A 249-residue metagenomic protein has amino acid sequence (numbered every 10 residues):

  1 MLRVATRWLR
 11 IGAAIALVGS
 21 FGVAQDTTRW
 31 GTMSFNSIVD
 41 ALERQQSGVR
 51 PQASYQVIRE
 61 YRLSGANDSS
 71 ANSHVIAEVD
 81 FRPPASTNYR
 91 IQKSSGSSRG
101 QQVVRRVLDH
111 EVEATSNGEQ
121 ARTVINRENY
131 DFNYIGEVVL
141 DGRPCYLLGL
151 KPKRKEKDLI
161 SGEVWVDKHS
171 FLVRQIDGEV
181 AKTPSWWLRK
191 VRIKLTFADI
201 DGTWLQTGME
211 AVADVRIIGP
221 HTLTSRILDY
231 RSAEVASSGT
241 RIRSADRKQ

Functional and structural regions predicted by a protein language model:
M1-A13: Bacterial N-terminal signal peptides that target proteins for export
A14, S161-E163, D177-E179: Composition- and surface-driven signal marking solvent-exposed, interaction-prone regions in large proteins
A14-A24: Hydrophobic h-region of N-terminal signal peptides that target proteins for export in Gram-negative bacteria
Q25-S161, K168-L172, A181-V191, T203 (+1 more regions): Structured extracytoplasmic
I176, T207-M209: Beta-strand-dense domains in secreted/periplasmic systems and polymorphic toxin scaffolds
I193, I200-T207: A short pocket-lining beta-strand/turn micro-motif at the edge of beta-sheets
